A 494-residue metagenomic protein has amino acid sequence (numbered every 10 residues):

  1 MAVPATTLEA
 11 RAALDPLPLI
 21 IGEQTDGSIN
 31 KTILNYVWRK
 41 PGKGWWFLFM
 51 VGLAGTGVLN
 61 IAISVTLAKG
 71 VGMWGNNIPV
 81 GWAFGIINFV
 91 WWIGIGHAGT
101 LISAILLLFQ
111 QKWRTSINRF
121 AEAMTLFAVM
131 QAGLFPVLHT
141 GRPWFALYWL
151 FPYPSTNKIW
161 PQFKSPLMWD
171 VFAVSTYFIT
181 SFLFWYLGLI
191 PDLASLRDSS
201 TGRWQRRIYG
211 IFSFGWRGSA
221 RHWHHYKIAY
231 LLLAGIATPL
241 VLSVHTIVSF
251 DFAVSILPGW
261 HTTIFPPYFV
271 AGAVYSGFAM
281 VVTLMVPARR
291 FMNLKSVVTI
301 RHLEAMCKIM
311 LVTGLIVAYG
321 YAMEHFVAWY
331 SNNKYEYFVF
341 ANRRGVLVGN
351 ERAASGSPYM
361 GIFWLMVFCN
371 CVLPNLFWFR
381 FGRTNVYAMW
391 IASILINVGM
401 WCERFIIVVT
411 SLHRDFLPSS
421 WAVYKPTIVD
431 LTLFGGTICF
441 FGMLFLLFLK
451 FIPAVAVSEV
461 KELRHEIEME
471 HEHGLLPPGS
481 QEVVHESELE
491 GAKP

Functional and structural regions predicted by a protein language model:
A2-D26, N370-V372, T384-P494: TerminUS-proximal long segments
A2-Q24, I63-G75, P79-W82, F89-R221 (+2 more regions): Transmembrane-helix bundle segments that line or gate the permeation/cavity pathway in multi-pass membrane proteins
Y36, K40-I63, K158-I159, F163-L365 (+3 more regions): Long, contiguous internal "core" modules enriched in hydrophobic/ aromatic residues
I61-M73, T140-P152, V244-V254, M323-E336 (+1 more regions): Membrane-helix interface motif
A83, I117, P258-F269, V423-K425: Non-cytosolic membrane-interface motifs at loop->transmembrane helix junctions
W92-I102, D170-G188, A271-V286, F368-N375 (+1 more regions): Hydrophobic cores of alpha-helical transmembrane segments in multi-pass inner/ER membrane proteins, independent
I117-T125, V297-L315, V386-I394: Interfacial segments of alpha-helical transmembrane regions
S357-V386: Extended C-terminal subregions enriched in glycine
